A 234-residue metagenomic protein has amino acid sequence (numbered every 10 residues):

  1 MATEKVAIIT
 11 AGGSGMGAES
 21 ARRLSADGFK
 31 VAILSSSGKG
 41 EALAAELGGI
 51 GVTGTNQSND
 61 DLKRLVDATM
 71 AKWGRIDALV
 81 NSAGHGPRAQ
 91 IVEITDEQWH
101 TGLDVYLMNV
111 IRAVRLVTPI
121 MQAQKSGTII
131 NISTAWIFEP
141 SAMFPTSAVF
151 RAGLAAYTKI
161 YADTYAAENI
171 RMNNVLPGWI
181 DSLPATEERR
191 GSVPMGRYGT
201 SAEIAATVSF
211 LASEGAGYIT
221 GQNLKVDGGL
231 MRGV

Functional and structural regions predicted by a protein language model:
G13-S14: Conserved glycine-rich cofactor-binding loop
V80, A166, R171, I219-G221: Short, small/polar-rich loop/turn modules that mediate ligand/substrate recognition or access, typified
Q90-I91, T95-L103, I129, R189: Substrate-binding pocket helix/loop in short-chain dehydrogenase/reductase
I94, P140-A148, I160, R189: Active-site loop-to-helix junction immediately N-terminal to the catalytic Tyr of the SDR YXXXK motif in Rossmann-fold
V114, F150-R151, T158: Active-site helix of classical SDR
P119, D163-T164, G217: Alpha-helical segment proximal to the catalytic Tyr-Lys
E139, S209, T220-V234: Short C-terminal tail/terminal secondary-structure segment of NAD(P)H-dependent dehydrogenase/reductase domains
